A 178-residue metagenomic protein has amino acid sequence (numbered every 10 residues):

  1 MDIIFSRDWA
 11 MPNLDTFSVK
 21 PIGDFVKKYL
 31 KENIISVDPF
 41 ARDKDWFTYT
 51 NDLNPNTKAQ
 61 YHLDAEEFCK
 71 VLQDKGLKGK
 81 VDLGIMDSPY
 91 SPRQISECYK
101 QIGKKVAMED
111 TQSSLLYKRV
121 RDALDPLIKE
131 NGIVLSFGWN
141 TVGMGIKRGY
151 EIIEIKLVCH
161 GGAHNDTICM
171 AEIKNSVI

Functional and structural regions predicted by a protein language model:
M1-N51, T57, A163-M170, I178: S-adenosyl-L-methionine
L14-F17, F40-K78, L83-I85, Y90-P92: Adenosine-cofactor binding site in Rossmann-like domains, unifying the SAM/SAH pocket of S-adenosylmethionine-dependent
L14-I22, D64, Q112-V120: Soluble or luminal CAZymes and related metallo-dependent hydrolases
N33, I128-V134: Short glycine-dipeptide loop
F40-R42, F137-T141: Short, well-ordered beta-to-alpha junction loops that form the rim of enzyme active sites and present histidine/acidic
P92-Q94, G143: Short glycine-rich, flexible loops that bind phosphorylated cofactors or substrates
K100-E130: A short glycine-rich, Lys/Arg-flanked "PGG" loop and its adjoining helix->strand segment in the class I
G143-I178: Class I S-adenosyl-L-methionine
